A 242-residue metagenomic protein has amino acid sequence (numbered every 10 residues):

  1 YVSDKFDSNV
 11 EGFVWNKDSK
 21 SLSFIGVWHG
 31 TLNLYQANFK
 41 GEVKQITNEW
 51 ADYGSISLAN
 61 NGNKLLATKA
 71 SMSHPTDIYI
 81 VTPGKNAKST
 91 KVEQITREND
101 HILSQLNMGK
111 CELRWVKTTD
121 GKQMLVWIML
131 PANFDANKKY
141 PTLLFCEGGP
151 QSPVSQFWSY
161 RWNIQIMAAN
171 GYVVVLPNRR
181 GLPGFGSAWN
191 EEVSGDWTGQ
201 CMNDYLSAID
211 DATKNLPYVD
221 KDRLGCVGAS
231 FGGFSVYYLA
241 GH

Functional and structural regions predicted by a protein language model:
Y1-D18, G26-V27, Q36-G54, T82-E112: Multi-bladed beta-propeller domains
S19-K20, D220: Secondary-structure transition into beta-strands, especially the periplasmic turns and strand N-termini that construct
K20, G30, G41-E42, N61-N63: Beta-strand-connecting loop/turn residues
L22-F24, L66: Conserved beta-propeller blade signature
G26-L32, S71-P75: Short, solvent-exposed loop/turn segments at conserved positions within beta-propeller repeat blades
G54-H242: Serine-hydrolase catalytic core recognition
